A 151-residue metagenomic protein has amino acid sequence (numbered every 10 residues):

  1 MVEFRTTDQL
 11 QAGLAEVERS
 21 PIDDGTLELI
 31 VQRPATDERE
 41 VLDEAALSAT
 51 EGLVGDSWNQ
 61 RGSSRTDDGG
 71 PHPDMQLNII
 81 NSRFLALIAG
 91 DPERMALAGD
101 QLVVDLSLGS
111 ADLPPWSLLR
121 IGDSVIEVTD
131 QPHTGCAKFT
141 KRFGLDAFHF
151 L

Functional and structural regions predicted by a protein language model:
M1-L151: Metal-cofactor-dependent catalytic cores
